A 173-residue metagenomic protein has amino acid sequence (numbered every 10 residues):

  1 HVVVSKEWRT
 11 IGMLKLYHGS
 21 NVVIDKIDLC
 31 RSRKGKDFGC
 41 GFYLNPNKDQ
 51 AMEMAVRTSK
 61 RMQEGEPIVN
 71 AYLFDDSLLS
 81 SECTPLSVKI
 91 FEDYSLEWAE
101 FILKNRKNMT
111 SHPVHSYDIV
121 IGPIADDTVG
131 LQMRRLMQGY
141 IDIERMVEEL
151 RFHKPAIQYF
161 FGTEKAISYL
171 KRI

Functional and structural regions predicted by a protein language model:
V2-L14, K36-D37, R57-I173: Conserved NAD+-utilizing ADP-ribose enzyme module
G12-G35: Short aromatic-glycine-(Arg/Gly/Cys) micro-motifs in beta-strand/loop hairpins
H18, Y43-N45, A71-L73: Short, conserved beta-strand segments within well-ordered enzyme catalytic domains that often line or immediately flank
N21, K48, D76-L78: Short, flexible loop/turn elements at secondary-structure junctions
I24, N45, I102-R106: N-proximal short alpha-helices
R33-R57: Extended catalytic/binding region for NAD+/ADP-ribose chemistry, centered on the ART fold
